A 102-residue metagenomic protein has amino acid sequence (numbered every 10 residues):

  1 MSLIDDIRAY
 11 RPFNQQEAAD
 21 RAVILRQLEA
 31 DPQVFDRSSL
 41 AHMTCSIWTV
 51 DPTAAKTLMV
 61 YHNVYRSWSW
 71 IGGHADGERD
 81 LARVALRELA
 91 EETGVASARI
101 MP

Functional and structural regions predicted by a protein language model:
M1, D20-V23, M59-N63: Short amphipathic alpha-helical segments, especially helix-boundary/capping motifs
M1-R11: Generic N-terminal amphipathic, Lys/Arg-enriched alpha-helix
S2, S38-S39, S46, S67-S69 (+1 more regions): Generic serine detector
A9-S46: Acidic, metal-coordinating catalytic segment for phosphate/diphosphate chemistry, firing primarily on the Nudix
T53-P102: Conserved Nudix-box catalytic region and its N-terminal flanking loop in Nudix hydrolases and closely related
